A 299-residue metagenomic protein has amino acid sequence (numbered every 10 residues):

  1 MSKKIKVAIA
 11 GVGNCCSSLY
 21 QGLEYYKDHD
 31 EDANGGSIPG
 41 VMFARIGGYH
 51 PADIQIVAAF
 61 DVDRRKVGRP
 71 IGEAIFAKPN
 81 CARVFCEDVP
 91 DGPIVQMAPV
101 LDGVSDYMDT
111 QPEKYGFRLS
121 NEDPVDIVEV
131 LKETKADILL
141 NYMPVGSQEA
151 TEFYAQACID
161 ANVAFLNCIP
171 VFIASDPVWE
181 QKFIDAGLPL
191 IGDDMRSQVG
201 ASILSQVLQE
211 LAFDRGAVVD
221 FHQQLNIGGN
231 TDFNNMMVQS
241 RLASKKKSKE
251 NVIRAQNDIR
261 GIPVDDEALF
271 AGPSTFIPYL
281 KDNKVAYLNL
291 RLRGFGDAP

Functional and structural regions predicted by a protein language model:
M1-Y154, L242-S248: N-terminal glycine-/serine-/threonine-rich beta1-alpha1-beta2 phosphate-ribose binding loop of Rossmann-like
A10, I191-E267: Conserved anion/nucleotide-ligand pocket segment
G11-S17, M143-E149, I169-D176, R196-S202: Gly/Ser/Thr-rich loops at beta-strand to alpha-helix junctions that form or flank small-molecule/cofactor-binding
G13-C16, F60-R64, R196-G200, Q224-T231 (+2 more regions): Glycine-rich beta-alpha junction loops
Y20-G22, R69-G72, F153, P177-E180 (+2 more regions): Short acidic, glycine/serine/threonine-rich loops at helix termini
L139-N141, F165-C168, I191-D193, F221: Short catalytic-loop micro-motif centered on adjacent basic/acidic residues
P144-D160, C168-P189: Rossmann-fold NAD(P)-binding glycine/threonine-rich loop
A255-P299: Glycine-rich, aromatic-lined ligand/substrate-binding cores of catalytic and carbohydrate-binding domains
